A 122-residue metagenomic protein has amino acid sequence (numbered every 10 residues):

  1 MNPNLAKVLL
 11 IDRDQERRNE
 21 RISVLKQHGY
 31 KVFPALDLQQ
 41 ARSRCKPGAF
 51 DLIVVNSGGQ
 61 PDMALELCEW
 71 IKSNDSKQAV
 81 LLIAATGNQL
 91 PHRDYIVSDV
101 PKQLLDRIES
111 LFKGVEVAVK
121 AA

Functional and structural regions predicted by a protein language model:
M1-R17, G87-Q89, V100-A122: Non-catalytic signal-transmission and effector/linker regions of two-component phosphorelay proteins
D14-R17, Q39, V55-D62: Short acidic, S/G/P-rich loop/turn micro-motifs used as interaction or catalytic elements
Q15-F33: Two-component/phosphorelay signaling modules centered on CheY-like receiver
L36-L52: Acidic, metal-coordinating helix/loop segments flanking the phosphotransfer/catalytic sites of two-component signaling
D51, R93-D94: Conserved acidic residues
V54-S73, K77: Conserved phosphotransfer microenvironments
K77-L90, S98: A short, hydrophobic beta-strand element within the central beta-sheet of small alpha/beta folds
